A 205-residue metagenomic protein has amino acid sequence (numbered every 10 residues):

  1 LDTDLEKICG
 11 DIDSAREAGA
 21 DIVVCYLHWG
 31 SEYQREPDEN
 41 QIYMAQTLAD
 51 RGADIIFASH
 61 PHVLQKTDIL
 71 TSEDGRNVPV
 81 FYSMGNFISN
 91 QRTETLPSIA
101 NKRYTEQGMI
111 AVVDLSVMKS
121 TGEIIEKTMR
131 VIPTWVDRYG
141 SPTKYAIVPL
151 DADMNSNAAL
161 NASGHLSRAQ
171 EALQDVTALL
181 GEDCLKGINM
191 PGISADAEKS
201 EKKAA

Functional and structural regions predicted by a protein language model:
L1-A205: Acidic, metal/ion-coordinating pockets
